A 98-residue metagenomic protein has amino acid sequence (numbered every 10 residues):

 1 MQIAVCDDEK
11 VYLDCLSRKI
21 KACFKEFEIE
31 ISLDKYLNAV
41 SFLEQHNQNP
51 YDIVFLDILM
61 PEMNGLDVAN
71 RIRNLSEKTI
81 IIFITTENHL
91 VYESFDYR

Functional and structural regions predicted by a protein language model:
M1-Q2: Non-catalytic signal-transmission and effector/linker regions of two-component phosphorelay proteins
V5, I31, L43, D57: Generic anion/oxyanion-binding catalytic loop in active/binding sites
C6-D7, Y36, V54: Conserved sequence signature across two-component system core domains
D7-E9, T86: Acidic di-acidic motifs
K10-D34: Two-component/phosphorelay signaling modules centered on CheY-like receiver
A22-E26, Q48, N74: Secondary-structure boundary motif
K35-S41, G65: Helix N-cap/capping motif at the beta->alpha junctions
E44, P50-R98: CheY-like receiver
